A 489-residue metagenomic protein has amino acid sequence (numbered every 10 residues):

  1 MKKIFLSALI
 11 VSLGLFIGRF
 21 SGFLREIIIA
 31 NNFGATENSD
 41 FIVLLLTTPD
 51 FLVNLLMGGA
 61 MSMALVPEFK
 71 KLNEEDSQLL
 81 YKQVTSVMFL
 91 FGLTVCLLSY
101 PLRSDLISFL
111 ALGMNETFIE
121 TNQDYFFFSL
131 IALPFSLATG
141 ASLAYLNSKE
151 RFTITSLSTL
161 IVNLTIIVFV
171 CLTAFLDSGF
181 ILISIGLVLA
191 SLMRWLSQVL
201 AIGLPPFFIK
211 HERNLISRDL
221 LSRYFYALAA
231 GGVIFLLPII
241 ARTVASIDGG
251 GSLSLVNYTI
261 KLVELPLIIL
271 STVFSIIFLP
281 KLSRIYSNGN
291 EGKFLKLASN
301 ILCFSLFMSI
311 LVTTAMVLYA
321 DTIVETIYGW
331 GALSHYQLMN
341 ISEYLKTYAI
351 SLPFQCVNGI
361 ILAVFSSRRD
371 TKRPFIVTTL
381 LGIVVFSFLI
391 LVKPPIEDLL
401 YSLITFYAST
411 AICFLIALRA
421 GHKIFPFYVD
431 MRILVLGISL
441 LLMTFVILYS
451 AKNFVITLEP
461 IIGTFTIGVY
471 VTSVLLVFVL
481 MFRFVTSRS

Functional and structural regions predicted by a protein language model:
M1-S489: Membrane-embedded alpha-helical bundles of multi-pass transporters/translocases, especially carrier/permease families
